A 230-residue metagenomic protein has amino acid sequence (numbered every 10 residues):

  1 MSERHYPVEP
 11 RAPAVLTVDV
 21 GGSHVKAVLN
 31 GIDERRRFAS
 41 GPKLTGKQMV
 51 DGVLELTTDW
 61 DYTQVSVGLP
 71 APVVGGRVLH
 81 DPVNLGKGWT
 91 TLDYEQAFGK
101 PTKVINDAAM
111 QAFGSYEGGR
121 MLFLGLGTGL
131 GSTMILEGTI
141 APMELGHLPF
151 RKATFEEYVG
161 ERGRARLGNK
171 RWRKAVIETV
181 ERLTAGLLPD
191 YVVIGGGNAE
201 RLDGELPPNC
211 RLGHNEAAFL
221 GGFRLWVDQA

Functional and structural regions predicted by a protein language model:
S2-D51, L136-R166: Short glycine-rich, Thr/Ser-proximal phosphate-binding strand/loop in the N-terminal lobe of ATP-dependent enzymes
V15-D19, Y62-S66, M121-G125, V193: Short glycine-aspartate micro-motif
H24, L183-N215: Glycine-rich phosphate-binding loops at beta-strand->alpha-helix junctions
V25, W89-L92, Q96-Q111, R120 (+1 more regions): Glycine-rich phosphate-binding loop plus the immediately following alpha-helix
V25-L29, A71, F113, L130-L136: Short beta-strand scaffold segments in enzyme catalytic cores
A27, V67, I194-G196, G222: Residue-level signal for inorganic ion chemistry
R37, G41-L54, T58-S66, A71-R120 (+2 more regions): Glycine-rich phosphate-binding loop and adjoining helix at the ATP-binding site of ATP-dependent phosphoryl-transfer
L69, L126-T128, G196-G197: Short secondary-structure boundary segments
